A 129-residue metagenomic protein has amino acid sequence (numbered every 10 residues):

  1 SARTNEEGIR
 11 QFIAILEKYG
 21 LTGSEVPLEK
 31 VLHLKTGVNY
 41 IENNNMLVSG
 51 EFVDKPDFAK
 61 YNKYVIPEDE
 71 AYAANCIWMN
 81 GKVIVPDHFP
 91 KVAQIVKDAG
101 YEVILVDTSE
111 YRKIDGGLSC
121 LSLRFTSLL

Functional and structural regions predicted by a protein language model:
S1-L129: The feature marks the mature, well-folded catalytic cores of soluble enzymes
